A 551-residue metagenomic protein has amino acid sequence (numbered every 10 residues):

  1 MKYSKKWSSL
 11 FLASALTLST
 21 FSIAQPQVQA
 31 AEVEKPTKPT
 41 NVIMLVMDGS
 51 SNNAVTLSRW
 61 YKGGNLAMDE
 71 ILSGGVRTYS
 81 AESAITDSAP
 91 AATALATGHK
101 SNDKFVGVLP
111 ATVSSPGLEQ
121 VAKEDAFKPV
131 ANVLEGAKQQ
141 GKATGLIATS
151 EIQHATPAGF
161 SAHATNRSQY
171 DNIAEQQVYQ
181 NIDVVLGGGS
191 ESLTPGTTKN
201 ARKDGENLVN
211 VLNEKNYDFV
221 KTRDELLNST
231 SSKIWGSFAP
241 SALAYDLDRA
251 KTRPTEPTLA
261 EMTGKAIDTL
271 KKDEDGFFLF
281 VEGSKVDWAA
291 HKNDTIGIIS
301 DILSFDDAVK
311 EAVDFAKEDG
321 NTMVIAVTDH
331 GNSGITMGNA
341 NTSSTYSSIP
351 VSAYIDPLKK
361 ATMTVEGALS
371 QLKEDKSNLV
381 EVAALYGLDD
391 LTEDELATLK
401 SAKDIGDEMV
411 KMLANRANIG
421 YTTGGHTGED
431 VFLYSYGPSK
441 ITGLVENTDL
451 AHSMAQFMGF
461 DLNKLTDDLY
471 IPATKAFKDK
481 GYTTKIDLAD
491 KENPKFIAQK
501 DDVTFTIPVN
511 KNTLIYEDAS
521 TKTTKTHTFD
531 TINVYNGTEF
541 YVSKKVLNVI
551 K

Functional and structural regions predicted by a protein language model:
M1-F11: Bacterial N-terminal signal peptides that target proteins for export
S9, A13-T20: Secretory targeting and sorting signals
L12, Q29-P36, A84, A92 (+1 more regions): Cofactor-binding active-site loop characterized by glycine-rich and histidine/acidic residues
L18-E34: Sec-dependent signal peptide cleavage junction
K38-T40, M44-G49, N53-A54, R59 (+1 more regions): Active-site-adjacent structural elements in enzyme catalytic domains
T40-N41, S50-V55, W60-T93, N102 (+3 more regions): A post-motif C-terminal structural segment
K100-E175, N181: Extracytoplasmic mature domains of secreted/periplasmic and thylakoid-lumen proteins
